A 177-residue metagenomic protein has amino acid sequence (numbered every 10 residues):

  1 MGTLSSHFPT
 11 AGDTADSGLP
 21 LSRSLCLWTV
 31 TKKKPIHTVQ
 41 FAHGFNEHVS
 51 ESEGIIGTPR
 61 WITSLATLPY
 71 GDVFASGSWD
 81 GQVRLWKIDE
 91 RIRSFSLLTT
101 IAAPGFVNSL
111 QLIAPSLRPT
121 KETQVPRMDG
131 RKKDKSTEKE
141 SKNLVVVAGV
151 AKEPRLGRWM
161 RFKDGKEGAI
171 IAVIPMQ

Functional and structural regions predicted by a protein language model:
M1-P9, N46-T67, G105-K135: Canonical WD40 repeat/beta-propeller blade segments in eukaryotic WD-repeat proteins
F8, A15-D16, F74, V146: Hydrophobic beta-strand positions that form the internal "hydrophobic ladder" of WD40/Gbeta-like beta-propeller blades
T10-G12, L19-P20, T31, S78 (+1 more regions): Structural signature of WD-repeat beta-propellers
L21-S22, D80, D89, V150-K152 (+1 more regions): Residue-level signature of beta-propeller blades and closely related beta-rich strand-turn architectures in secreted
L25-T29, V83-I88, G157-R158, A169-I174: WD40-repeat beta-propellers
K33, R91-R93, Q177: Short coil/turn linkers that define WD40 beta-propeller blade boundaries
H37-H43, H48-S50, S96-A102: Beta-propeller fold detector
Q111-A114, P119-K121, S136-Q177: Blade-level signature of beta-propeller repeat domains, shared across WD40, Kelch, NHL, RCC1 and BNR/Asp-box propellers
